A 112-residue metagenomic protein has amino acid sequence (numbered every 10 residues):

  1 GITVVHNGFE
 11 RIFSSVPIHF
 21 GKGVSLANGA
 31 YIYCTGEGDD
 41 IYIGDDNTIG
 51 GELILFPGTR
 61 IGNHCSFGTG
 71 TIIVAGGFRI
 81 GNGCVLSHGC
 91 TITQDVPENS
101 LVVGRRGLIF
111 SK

Functional and structural regions predicted by a protein language model:
V5-G8, F13-V16, G21-K22, A27-C34 (+11 more regions): Left-handed beta-helix
